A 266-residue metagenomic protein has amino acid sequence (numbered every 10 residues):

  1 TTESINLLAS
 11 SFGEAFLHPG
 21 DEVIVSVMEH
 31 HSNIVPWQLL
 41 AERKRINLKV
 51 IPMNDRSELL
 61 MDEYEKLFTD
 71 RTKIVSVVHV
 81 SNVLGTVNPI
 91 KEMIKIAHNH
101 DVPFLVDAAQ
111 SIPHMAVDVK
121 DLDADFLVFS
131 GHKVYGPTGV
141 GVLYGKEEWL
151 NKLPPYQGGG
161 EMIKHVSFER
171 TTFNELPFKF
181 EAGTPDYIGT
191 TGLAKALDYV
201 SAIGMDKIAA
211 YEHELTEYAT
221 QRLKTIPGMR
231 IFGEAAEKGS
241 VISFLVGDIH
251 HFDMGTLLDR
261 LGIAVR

Functional and structural regions predicted by a protein language model:
T1-R266: Pyridoxal 5′-phosphate
